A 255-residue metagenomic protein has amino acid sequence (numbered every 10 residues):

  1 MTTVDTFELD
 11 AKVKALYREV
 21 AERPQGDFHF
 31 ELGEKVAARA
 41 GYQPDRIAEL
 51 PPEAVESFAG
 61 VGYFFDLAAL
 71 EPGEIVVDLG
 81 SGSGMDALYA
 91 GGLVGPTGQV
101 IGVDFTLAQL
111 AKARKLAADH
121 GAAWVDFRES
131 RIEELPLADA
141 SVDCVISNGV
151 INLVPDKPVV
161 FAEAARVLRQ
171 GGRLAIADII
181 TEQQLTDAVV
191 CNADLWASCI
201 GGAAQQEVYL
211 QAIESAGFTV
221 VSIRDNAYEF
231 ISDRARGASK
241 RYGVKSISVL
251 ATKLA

Functional and structural regions predicted by a protein language model:
M1-A40: N-terminal auxiliary segments of SAM/dcSAM-dependent transferases
F30-I75, D86-L93: Conserved alpha-helix/loop element of class I SAM-dependent methyltransferases that forms part of the SAM/SAH-binding
P72, E133-C144: A short acidic, Gly/Pro-enriched loop at the edge of an enzyme's catalytic core that lines a small-molecule cofactor
G95, P158-R173: A short glycine-rich, Lys/Arg-flanked "PGG" loop and its adjoining helix->strand segment in the class I
T106-A108: Conserved SAM/SAH-binding beta-strand->alpha-helix loop
H120-E134: Conserved SAM-binding strand-loop segment of SAM-dependent methyltransferases
T181-I200: Short, glycine-/aromatic-enriched active-site segment of Class I SAM-dependent methyltransferases
G202-I223: Short alpha-helix
